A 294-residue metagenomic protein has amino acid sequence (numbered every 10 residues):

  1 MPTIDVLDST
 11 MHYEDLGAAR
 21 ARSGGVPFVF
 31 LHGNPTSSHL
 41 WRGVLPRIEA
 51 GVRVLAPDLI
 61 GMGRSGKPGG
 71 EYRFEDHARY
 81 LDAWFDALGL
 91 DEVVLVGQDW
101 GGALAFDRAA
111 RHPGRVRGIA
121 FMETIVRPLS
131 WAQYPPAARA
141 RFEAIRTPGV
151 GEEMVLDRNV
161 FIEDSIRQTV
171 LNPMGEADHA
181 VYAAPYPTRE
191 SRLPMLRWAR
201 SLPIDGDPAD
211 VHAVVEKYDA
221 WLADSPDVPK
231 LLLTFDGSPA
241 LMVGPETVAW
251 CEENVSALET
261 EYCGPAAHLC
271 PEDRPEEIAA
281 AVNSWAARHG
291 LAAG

Functional and structural regions predicted by a protein language model:
M1-T10: N-terminal cap/lid segment of alpha/beta-hydrolase-fold proteins
D5, A83, A87, S284-R288: A generic structural signal for well-ordered alpha-helical segments enriched in polar/charged residues
T10-M11, L16-A21, P27, N34 (+5 more regions): Flexible "cap/lid" subdomain of the alpha/beta-hydrolase fold that forms the substrate-access gate
R42-R47: Typically the conserved alpha-helix immediately C-terminal to a functionally engaged Cys/Sec in thioredoxin-like
E49-D58: Active-site machinery of serine-nucleophile hydrolases
V255-G294: Catalytic active-site module of serine/aspartate enzymes centered on a nucleophile-bearing elbow/loop
